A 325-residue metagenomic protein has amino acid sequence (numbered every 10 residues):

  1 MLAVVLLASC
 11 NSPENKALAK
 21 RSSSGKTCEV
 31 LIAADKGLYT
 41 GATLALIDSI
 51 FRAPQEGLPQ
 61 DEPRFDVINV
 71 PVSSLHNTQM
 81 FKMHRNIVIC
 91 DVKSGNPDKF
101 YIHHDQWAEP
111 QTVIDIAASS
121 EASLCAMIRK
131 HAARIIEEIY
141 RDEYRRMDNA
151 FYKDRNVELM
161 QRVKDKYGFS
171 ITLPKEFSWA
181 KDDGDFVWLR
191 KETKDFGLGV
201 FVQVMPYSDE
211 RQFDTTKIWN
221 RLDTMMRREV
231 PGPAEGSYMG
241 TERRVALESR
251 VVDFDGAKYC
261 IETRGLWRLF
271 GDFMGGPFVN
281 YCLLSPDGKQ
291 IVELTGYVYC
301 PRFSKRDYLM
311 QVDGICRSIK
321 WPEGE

Functional and structural regions predicted by a protein language model:
M1-A3: Sec-dependent signal peptide recognition, specifically the positively charged N-region followed immediately by
L6-S9: C-terminal motif of bacterial Sec signal peptides marking the signal peptidase cleavage site
P13-Q111: Start-of-domain marker
E14-A19, A33-G37, P174-A234: Secretory pathway targeting signatures of secreted, lumenal, and periplasmic proteins
I68-A126, R228-G288, F303-S304: Signature of long, low-cysteine stretches enriched in small and polar/charged residues
T112-S120, G199-V204, Q290-Y299: Short, well-ordered beta-strand elements
A126-M127, E138-S208: Acidic/His-rich structured neighborhood in mature extracellular/periplasmic domains
A126-R146, F177, K289-E325: Surface-exposed amphipathic alpha-helical segments
